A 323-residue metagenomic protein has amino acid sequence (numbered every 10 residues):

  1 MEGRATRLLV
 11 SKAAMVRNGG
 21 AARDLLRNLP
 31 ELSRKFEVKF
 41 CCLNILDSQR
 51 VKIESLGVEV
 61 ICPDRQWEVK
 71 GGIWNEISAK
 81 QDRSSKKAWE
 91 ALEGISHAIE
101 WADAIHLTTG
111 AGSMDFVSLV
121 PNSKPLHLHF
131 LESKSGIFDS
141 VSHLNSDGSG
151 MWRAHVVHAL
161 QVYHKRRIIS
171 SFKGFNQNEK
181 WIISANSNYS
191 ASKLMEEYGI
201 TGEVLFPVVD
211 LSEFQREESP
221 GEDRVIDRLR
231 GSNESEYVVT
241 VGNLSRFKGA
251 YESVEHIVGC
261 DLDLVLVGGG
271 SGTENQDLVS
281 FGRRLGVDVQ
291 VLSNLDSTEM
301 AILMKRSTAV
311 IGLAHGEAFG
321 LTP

Functional and structural regions predicted by a protein language model:
G3-N18, L43-N44, T109: Nucleotide-activated donor-dependent transferases that construct or modify glycoconjugates
L8-V10, I226-K248, V254-V267: Conserved donor-binding/catalytic core segment of Leloir-type glycosyltransferases
C42-D47, V241, D263-L278, V291-S293: Glycosyltransferase donor-sugar binding loop
S96, K134, N145-I183, S190-S192: Membrane-proximal helix-turn-helix segments that form the acceptor-binding/catalytic region of lipid-linked
I99, I302-S307: Short alpha-helical donor nucleotide-sugar binding micro-motif in glycosyltransferases
A104-H106, V120-A154, E203: Active-site proximal beta-strand in glycosyltransferases
D139, S192, E196-E197, V209-L229 (+1 more regions): Acidic anion/phosphate-binding donor-loop and adjacent secondary structure in glycosyltransferase catalytic cores
H315: Aromatic "clamp/platform" in nucleotide-sugar-dependent glycosyltransferases that forms part of the donor/acceptor
